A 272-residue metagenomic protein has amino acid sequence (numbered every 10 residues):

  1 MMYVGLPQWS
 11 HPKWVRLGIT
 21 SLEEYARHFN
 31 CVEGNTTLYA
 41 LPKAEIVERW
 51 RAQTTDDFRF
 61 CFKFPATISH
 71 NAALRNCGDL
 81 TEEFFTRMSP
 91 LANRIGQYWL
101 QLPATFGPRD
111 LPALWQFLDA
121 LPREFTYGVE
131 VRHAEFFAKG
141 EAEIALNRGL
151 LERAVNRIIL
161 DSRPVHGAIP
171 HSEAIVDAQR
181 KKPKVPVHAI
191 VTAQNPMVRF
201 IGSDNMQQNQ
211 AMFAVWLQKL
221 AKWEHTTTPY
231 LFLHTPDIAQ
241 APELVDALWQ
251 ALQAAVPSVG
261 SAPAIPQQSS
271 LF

Functional and structural regions predicted by a protein language model:
M1-F272: Residues lining hydrophobic/aromatic ligand-binding pockets adjacent to catalytic sites
